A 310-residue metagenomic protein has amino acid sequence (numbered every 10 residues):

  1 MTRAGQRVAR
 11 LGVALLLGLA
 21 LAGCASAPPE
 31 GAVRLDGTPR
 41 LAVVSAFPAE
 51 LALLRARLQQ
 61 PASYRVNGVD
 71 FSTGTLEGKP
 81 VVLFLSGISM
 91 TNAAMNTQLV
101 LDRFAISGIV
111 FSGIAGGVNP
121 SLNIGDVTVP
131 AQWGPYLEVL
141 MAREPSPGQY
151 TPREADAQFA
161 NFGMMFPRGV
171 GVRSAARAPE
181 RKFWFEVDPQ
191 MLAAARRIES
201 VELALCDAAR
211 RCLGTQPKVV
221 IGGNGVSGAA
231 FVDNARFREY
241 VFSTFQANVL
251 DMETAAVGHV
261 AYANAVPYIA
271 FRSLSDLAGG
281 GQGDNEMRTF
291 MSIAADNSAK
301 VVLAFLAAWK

Functional and structural regions predicted by a protein language model:
M1-V13: Bacterial N-terminal signal peptides that target proteins for export
A22-G23: C-terminal motif of bacterial Sec signal peptides marking the signal peptidase cleavage site
V33-L41, R65-K310: Glycine-rich phosphate- or other oxyanion-binding loops that anchor nucleotides, phosphorylated ligands
A42-P48, L54: Mature N-terminal segment immediately following signal peptide/propeptide cleavage in secreted/periplasmic
R57-P61: Short Gly/aromatic-enriched secondary-structure transition segments
